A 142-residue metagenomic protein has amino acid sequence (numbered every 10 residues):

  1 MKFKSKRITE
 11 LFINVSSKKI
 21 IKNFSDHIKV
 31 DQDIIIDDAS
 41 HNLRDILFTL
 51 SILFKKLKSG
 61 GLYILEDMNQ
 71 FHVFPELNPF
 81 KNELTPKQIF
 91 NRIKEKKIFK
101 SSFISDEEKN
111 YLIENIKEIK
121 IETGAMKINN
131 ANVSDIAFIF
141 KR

Functional and structural regions predicted by a protein language model:
M1-S16: SAM cofactor-binding core of SAM-dependent methyltransferases, primarily the Rossmann-like beta-alpha-beta module
K2-K4, S25-K29, S51-K58: Short, surface-exposed basic-aromatic patches at helix termini and helix-loop junctions that form
L11, I35, I64: Conserved Rossmann-like nucleotide-binding pocket used by diverse enzymes that bind dinucleotide cofactors
V15-N23: Short loop/turn elements that flank and shape the SAM/SAH-binding pocket of Class I
S16, S40, N69: Adenine-nucleotide cofactor-binding loop residues
F24-N42: A short acidic, Gly/Pro-enriched loop at the edge of an enzyme's catalytic core that lines a small-molecule cofactor
L43-R142: C-terminal substrate-binding/active-site "lid" region of AdoMet-derived donor-dependent transferases
